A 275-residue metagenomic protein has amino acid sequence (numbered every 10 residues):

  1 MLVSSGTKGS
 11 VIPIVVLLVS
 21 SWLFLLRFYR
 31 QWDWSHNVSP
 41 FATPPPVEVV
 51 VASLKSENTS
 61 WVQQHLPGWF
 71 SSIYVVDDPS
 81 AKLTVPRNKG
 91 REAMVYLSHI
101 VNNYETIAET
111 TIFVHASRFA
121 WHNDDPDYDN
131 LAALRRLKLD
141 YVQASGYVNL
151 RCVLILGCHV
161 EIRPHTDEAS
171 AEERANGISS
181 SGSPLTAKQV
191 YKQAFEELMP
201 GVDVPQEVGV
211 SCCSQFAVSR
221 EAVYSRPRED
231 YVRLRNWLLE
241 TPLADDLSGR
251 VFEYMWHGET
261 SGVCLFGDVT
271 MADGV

Functional and structural regions predicted by a protein language model:
L2-V275: ER/Golgi luminal nucleotide-sugar-dependent glycosyltransferases, focusing on the catalytic module
